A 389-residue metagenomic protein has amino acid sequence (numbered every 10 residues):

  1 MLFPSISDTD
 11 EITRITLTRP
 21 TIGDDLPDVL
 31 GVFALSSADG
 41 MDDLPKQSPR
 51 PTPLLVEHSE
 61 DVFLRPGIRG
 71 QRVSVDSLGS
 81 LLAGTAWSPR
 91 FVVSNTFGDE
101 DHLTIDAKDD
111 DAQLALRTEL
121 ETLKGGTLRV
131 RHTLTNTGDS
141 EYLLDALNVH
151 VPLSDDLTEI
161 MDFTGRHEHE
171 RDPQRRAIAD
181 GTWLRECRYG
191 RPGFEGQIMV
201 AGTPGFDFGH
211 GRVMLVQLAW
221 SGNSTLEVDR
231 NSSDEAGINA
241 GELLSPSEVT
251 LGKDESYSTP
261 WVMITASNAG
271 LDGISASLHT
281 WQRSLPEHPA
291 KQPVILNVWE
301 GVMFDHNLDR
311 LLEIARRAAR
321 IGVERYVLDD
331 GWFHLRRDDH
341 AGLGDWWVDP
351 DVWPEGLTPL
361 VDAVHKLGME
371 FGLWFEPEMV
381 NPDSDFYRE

Functional and structural regions predicted by a protein language model:
M1-D229, S245: Polysaccharide-binding surfaces and accessory modules of carbohydrate-active proteins
L123, T137-D139, A266-S267, E378-V380: Short coil/turn motifs at secondary-structure junctions
V213, L218-L226, M263-W281: Acidic/glycine-rich phosphate/pyrophosphate-binding loops and surrounding catalytic core that coordinate Mg2+
S232-G252: Short acidic, Pro/Gly- and aromatic-enriched capping/linker segments at domain boundaries
P246-L251, A269, I321, E370: Glycine-rich, acidic/polar active-site loops that bind/position phosphate-bearing ligands
V249-N268: Short Pro-Gly-centered flexible turn/kink motifs
S277-P289, V294: Long, charged amphipathic helices and adjacent flexible linkers at domain junctions
P289-E389: Aromatic-lined carbohydrate-binding/catalytic grooves of carbohydrate-active enzymes
